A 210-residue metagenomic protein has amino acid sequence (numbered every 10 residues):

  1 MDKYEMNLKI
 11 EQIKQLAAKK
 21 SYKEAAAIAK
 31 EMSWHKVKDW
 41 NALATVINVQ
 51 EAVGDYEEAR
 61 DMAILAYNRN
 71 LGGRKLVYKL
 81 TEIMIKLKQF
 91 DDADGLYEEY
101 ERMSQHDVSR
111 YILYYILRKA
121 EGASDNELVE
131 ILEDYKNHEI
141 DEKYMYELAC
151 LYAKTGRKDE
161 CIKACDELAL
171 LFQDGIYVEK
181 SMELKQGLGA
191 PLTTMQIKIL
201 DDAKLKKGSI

Functional and structural regions predicted by a protein language model:
E5-H35, T45-A52, I199-S209: Alpha-helical segment of the N-proximal tetratricopeptide repeat
N7, W40-A44, R74-K75, S109 (+2 more regions): Start-of-helix register in tetratricopeptide repeats
E11, T45, K79, L113-Y115 (+3 more regions): "A position-specific structural signal for the A-helix of alpha-solenoid helical repeats
K19, V53, L87, E121-G122 (+3 more regions): Structural motif corresponding to the intra-repeat A-B loop/turn of tetratricopeptide repeats
E24-K30, E58-A66, F90-E101, S124-K136 (+2 more regions): Alpha-helical repeat scaffolds
I47-E51, I64, L76-N137: Alpha-helical adaptor scaffolds
R69, R102-Q105, I140, A153-Y177 (+2 more regions): TPR/TPR-like (Sel1-like) alpha-helical repeat modules
